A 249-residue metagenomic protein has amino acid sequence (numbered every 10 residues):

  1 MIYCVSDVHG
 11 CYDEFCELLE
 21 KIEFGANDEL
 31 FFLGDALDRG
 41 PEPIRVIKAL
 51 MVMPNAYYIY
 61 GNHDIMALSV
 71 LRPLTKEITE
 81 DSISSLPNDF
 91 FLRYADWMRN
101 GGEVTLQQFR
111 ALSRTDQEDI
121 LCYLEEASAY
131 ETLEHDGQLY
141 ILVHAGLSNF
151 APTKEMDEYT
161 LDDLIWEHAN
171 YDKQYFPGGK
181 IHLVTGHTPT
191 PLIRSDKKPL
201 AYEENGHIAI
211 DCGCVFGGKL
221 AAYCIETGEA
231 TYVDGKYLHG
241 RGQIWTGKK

Functional and structural regions predicted by a protein language model:
M1, S6, L18-E20, F24 (+5 more regions): Extended recognition/assembly regions associated with phosphoester-bond processing machinery
M1-A49: N-terminal active-site segment of His-dependent metallophosphoesterases
C4, F32, Y58-I59, I141 (+2 more regions): Residue-level marker for buried hydrophobic side chains located in beta-strands that build the well-ordered beta-sheet
D7, G34-D35, G61-N62, G186-H187 (+1 more regions): Active-site glycine-centered loops adjacent to acidic/histidine catalytic or metal-binding residues that shape
H9-G10, D38, I65, L147 (+2 more regions): Short, glycine/acidic-enriched loop or turn micro-motifs at the edges of active sites
G25-N27, M53, G137-Q138, K180: A general structural motif
P43-I47, M51-E131, Y171: Active-site neighborhood of divalent metal-dependent phosphoester bond hydrolases
D96-A209, G213-G218, I225-G240: Acidic, His/Gly-enriched loop-helix segments that form or flank divalent-metal centers in metallo-dependent hydrolases
